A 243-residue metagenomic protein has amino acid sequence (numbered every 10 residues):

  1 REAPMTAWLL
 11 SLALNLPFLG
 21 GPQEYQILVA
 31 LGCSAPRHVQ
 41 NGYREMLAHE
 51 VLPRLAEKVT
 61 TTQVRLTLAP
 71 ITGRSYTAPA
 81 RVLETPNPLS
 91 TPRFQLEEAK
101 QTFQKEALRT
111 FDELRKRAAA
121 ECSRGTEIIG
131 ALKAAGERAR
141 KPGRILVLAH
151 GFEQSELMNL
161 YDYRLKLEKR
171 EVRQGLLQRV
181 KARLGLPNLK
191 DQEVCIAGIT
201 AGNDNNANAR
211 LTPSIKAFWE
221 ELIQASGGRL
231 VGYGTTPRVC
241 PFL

Functional and structural regions predicted by a protein language model:
R1-P4: Short, Lys/Arg-enriched N-terminal segments with co-localized hydrophobic residues within the first ~10-30 amino acids
T6-F18: Hydrophobic alpha-helical targeting segments used for export or membrane insertion
G21-T91, G143-L148: Von Willebrand factor
Q23-V29, K190-Q192, I196-L243: P/S/T/G-enriched low-complexity
A35-N41, S75-A80, E153-M158, D204-A207 (+1 more regions): Extracytoplasmic/secreted cell-surface and envelope-processing proteins
Q40-P53, G125-K133, L165-K181, A209-W219: Well-ordered, non-membrane alpha-helical segments in soluble/globular domains
T91-K141: Von Willebrand factor
F152-L211: VWA/integrin I-like adhesion module and closely mimicked acidic/polar interface patches used
